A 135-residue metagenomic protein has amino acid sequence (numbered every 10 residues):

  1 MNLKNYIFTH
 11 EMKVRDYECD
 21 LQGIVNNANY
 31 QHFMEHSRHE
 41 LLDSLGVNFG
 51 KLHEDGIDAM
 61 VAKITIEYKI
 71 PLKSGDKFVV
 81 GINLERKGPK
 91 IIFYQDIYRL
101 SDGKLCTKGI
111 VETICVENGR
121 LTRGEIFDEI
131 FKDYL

Functional and structural regions predicted by a protein language model:
N2-M60, V116-L135: Hot-dog-fold acyl-thioester-processing enzymes
L3-K4, T9, K73-S74, L84-L135: HotDog/MaoC-like acyl-thioester-processing domains
K13, E67, E112-I114: Residues in well-ordered beta-strands of folded domains
D16-E18, I64-I70, S101: Short, well-ordered turn and helix-capping elements at secondary-structure junctions
L41-I92, K108: Hydrophobic beta-strand-centered segment that forms part of the acyl-chain substrate-binding groove
